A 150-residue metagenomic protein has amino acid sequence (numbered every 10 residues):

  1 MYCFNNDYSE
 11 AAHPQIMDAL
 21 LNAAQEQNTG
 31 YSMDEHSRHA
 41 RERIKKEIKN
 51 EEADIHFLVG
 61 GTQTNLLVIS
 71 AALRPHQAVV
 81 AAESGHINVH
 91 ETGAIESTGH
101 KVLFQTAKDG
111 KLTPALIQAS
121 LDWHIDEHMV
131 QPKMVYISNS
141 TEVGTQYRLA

Functional and structural regions predicted by a protein language model:
Y2, D54-H56, Q77-V79, K101-L103 (+1 more regions): Structural motif
D7-A11: Short polar catalytic/cofactor-binding loops
H13-G61, E83-N88, A94: Conserved N-terminal alpha-helix of the aminotransferase class I/II PLP-enzyme fold
E47-N50, A72, E96-S97, D126-V130: Solvent-exposed alpha-helices and their adjacent loops that cap or buttress functional pockets in soluble metabolic
D54-L73, L103-G110: Conserved core of the PLP fold type I
A71-V89: Conserved PLP-anchoring active-site segment centered on the Schiff-base-forming lysine
G99-A150: PLP-dependent aminotransferase-class I/II
